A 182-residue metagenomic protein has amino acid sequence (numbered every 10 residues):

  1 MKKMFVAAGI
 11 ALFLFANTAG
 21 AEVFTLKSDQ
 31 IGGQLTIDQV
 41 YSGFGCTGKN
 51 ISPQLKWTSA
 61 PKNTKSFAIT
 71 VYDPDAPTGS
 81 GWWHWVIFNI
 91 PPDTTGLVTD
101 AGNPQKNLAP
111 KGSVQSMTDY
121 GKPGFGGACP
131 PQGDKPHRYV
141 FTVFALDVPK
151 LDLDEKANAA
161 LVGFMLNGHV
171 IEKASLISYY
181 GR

Functional and structural regions predicted by a protein language model:
M1-M4: Positively charged n-region of N-terminal signal peptides that target proteins for export
A7-A16: Bacterial N-terminal signal peptides
G20-R182: N-terminus-centered regions that define maturation/targeting leaders and the start of the first functional domain
